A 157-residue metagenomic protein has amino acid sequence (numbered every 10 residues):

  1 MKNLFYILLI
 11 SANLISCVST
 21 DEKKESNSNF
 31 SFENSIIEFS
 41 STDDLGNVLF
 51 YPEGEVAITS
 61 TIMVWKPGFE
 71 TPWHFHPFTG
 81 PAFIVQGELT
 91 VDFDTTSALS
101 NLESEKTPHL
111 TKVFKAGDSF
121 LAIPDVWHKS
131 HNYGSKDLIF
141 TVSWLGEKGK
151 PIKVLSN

Functional and structural regions predicted by a protein language model:
L4-N13: Sec-dependent N-terminal signal peptides
C17-I62, D92, L102-S104, P108-V113 (+2 more regions): A short, N-terminal "cap"/entry segment at the start of jelly-roll beta-barrel domains of the cupin/DSBH fold
E53-E55, F75, F83, K106 (+2 more regions): Extracellular/periplasmic catalytic domains that process cell-envelope and extracellular macromolecules
T59-H76, G80-P81, S97, V113-K115 (+1 more regions): Conserved short histidine dyad/triad with adjacent acidic residue
T71-H74, D92, P151-K153: Short, solvent-exposed loop/turn elements at domain surfaces
F78-E105: Glycine- and acidic-residue-biased ligand/ion/polar-headgroup-sensing regions
A98, K115, P124-P151: Ligand-binding loop in jelly-roll beta-barrel domains
